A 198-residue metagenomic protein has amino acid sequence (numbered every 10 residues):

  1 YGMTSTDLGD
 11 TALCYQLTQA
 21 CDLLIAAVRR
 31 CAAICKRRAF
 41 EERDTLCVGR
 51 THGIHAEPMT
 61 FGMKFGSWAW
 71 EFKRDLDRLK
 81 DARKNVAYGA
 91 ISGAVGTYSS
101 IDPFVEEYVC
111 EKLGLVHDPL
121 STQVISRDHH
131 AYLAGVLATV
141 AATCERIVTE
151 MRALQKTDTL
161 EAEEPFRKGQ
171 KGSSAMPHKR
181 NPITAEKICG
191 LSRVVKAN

Functional and structural regions predicted by a protein language model:
G2-L13, V95, E145-R146: Conserved phosphate/anionic-ligand binding catalytic regions in large, soluble enzymes, centered on
M3, A39, R43, L113 (+1 more regions): Short, small-residue-rich loop/turn micro-motifs
L8-A56, V116-H129: Long, non-coiled-coil amphipathic alpha-helical linker/lever segments that couple catalytic cores to other domains
A26-R29, E57-N198: Internal glycine-rich alpha/beta core junctions
